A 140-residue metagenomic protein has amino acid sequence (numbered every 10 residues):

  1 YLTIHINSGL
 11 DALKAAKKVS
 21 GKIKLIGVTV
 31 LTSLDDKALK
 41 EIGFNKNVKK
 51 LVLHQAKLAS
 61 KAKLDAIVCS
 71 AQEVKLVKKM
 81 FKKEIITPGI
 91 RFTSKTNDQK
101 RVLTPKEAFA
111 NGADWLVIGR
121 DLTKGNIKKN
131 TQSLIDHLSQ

Functional and structural regions predicted by a protein language model:
Y1-A66, S70-K75, K82, R91-K95: Conserved anion-binding
L2, A59, V77, A108 (+2 more regions): Conserved, mostly hydrophobic/aromatic
G9, V52, R101, I127 (+1 more regions): Aromatic/hydrophobic pocket-lining residues that form the small-molecule binding cavity in soluble enzyme cores
L13-V19, F109, D121-Q140: C-terminal helical cap(s) of enzyme catalytic domains, especially alpha/beta-barrels
I23, I86-T87, I135-H137: Short alpha-helix boundary/capping motifs
F44-V48, K100, N126: Alpha-helix capping and helix-coil boundary motifs
C69-A113, V117: A C-terminal functional module that forms or caps the active site or interfaces directly with catalytic machinery
